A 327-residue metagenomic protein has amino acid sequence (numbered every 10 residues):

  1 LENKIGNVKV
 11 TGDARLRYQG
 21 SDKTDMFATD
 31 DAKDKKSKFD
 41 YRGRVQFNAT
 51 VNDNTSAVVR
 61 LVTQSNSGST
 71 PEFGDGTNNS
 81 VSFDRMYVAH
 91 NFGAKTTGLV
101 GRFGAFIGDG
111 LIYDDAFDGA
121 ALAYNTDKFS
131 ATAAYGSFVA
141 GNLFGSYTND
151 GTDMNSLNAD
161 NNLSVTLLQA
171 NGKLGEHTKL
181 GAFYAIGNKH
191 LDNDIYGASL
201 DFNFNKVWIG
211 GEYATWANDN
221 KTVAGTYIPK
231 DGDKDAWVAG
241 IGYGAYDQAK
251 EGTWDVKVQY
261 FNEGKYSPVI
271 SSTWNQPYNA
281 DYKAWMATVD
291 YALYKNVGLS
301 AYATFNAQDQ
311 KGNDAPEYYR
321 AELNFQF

Functional and structural regions predicted by a protein language model:
L1-V8: Heptad-repeat coiled-coil amphipathic alpha-helices that mediate oligomerization/assembly
N3, R17-K36, E72-N78, H177 (+2 more regions): Outer-membrane beta-barrel pore domains
N7, D13-L16, D34-G145, N162-K179 (+1 more regions): Outer membrane beta-barrel
F117-A121, G151-T152, N275-N279: Short, low-complexity, polar/charged sequence segments that are solvent-exposed and flexible
A134, G145-T148, Y302-Q308: A general structural signal for short secondary-structure boundary/capping elements
G145-L157, T226-Y227: Intrinsically disordered, low-complexity Ser/Thr- and acidic-rich flexible linkers and loops, especially at boundaries
G151-N193: Loop-centered beta-sheet repeat module
